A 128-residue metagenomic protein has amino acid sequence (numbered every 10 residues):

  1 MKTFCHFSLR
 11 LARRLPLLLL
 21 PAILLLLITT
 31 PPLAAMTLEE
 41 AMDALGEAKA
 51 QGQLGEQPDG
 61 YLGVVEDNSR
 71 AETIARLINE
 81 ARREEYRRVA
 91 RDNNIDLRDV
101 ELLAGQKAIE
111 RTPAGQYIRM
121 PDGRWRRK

Functional and structural regions predicted by a protein language model:
M1-L11: N-terminal secretory signal peptides that target proteins for export/translocation
K2, A34-K128: Anionic, Ser/Thr-rich low-complexity intrinsically disordered regions
C5-H6, L26, P31-P32: Intrinsically disordered, low-complexity repeat segments enriched in small/polar residues
R10, L20, P32-L33, R88: N-terminal cationic amphipathic segment used for targeting or macromolecule association
R14-L15, R83: Hydrophobic alpha-helical segments, especially transmembrane helices and their immediate juxtamembrane helical caps
P16-T29: Bacterial N-terminal signal peptides
